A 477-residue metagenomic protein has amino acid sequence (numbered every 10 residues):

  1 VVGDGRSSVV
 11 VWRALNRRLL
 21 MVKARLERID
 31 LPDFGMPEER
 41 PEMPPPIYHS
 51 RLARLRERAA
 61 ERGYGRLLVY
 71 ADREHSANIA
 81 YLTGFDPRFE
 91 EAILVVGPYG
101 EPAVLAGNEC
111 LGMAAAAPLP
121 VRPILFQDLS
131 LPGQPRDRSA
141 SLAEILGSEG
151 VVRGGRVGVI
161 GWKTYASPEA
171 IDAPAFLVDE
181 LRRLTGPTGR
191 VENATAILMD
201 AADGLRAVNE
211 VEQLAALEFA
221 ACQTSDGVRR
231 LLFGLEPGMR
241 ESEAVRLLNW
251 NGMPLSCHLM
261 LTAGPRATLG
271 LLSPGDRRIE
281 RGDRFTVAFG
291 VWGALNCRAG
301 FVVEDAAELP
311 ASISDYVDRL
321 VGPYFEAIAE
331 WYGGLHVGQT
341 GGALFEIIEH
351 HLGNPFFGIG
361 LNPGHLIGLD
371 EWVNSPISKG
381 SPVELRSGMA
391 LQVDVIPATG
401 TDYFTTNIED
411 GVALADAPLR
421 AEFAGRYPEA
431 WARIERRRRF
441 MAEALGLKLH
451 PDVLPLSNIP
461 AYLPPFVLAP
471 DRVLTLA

Functional and structural regions predicted by a protein language model:
S7-S8: Intrinsic disorder
W12-A477: Active-site neighborhoods and metal-handling regions in enzymes and metal-associated proteins
